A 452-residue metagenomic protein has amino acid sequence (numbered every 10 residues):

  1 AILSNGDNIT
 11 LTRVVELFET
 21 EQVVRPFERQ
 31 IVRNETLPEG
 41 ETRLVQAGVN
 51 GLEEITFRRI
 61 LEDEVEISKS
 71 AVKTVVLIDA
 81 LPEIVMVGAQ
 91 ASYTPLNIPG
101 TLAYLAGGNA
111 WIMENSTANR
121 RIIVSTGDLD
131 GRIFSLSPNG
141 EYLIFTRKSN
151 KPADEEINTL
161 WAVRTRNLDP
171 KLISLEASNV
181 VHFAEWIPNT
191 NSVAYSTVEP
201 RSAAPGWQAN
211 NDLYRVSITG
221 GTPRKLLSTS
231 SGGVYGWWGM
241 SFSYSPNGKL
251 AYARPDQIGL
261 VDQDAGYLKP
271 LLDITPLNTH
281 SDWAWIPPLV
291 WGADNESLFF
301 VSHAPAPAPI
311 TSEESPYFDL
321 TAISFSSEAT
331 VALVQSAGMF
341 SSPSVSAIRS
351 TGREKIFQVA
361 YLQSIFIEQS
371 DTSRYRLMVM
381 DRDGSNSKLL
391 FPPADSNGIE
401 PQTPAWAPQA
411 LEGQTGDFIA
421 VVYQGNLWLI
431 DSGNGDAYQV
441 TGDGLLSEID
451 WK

Functional and structural regions predicted by a protein language model:
A1-T94: Extracellular modular ligand-binding repeats in secreted and cell-surface proteins
A89-K452: Sequence signature of WD/YWTD-type beta-propeller architectures
